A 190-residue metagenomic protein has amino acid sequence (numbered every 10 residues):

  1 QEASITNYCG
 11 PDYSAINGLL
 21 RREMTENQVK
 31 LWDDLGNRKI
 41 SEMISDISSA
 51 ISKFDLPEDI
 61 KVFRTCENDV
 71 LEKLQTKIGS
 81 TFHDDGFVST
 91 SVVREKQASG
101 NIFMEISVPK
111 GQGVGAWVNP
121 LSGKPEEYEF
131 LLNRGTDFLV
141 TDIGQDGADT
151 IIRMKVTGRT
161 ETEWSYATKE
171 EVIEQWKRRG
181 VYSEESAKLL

Functional and structural regions predicted by a protein language model:
Q1-L190: Mono-ADP-ribosyltransferase
